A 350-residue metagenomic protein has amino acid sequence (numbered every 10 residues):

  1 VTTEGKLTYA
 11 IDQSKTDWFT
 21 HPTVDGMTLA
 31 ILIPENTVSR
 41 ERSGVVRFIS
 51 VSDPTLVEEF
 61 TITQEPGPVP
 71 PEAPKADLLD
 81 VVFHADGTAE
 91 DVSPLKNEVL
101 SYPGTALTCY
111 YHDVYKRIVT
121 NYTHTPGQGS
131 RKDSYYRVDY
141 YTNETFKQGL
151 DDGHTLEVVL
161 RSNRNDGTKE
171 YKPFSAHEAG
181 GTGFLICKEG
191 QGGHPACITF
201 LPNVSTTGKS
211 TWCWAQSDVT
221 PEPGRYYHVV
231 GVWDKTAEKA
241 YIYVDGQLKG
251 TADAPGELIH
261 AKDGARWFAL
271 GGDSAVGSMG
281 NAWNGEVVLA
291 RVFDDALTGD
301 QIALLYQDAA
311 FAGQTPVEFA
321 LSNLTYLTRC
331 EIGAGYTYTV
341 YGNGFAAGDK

Functional and structural regions predicted by a protein language model:
V1-E4, E58-Q64, G313-D349: Beta-strand/beta-sandwich contexts
V1-L32: Surface-exposed binding patches on compact interaction domains or structured appendages
R40-S52: A short beta-strand micro-motif common to beta-rich folds, especially ectodomain repeats
P74-S93, N97, S101-Y102, Q128-P202 (+4 more regions): Extracellular glycan-recognition modules
L95-V119: Extracellular glycan-recognition surfaces and repeat-rich motifs
F200-H228: Short, aromatic/His-centered strand-loop micro-motif at the edge of beta-sheets
G231-D253: Carbohydrate-binding surfaces in secreted/extracellular proteins
A252-E286: Flexible glycan-contacting loops in extracellular carbohydrate-active proteins
